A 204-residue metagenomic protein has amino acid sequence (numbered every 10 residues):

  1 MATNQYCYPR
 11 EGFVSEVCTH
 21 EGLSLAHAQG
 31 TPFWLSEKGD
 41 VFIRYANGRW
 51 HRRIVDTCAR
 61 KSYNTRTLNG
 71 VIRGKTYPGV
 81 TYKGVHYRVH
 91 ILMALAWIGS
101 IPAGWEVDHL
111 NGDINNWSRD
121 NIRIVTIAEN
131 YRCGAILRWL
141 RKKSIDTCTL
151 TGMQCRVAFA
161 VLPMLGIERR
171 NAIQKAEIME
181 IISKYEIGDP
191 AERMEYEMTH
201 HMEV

Functional and structural regions predicted by a protein language model:
M1-T3, T199-V204: Short intrinsically disordered terminal tails
A2-P78: Short helix-coil boundary/hinge micro-motifs
Q5, S62-T65, G70, W117 (+4 more regions): N-terminal cationic leader/targeting segments used for protein routing and processing
K75-Y77, A172, A191: Exposed regions on extracellular, virion, or secretory-pathway luminal proteins
K83-L165, I181-Y185, Y196-E197, H201: Short, cationic Gly/His-enriched loop motifs
G104, R170, D189-R193: Short, surface-exposed acidic
L165-A172: Charged, low-complexity interaction regions
K175, R193-E195: An acidic, glycine-rich, mixed-charge low-complexity segment common to nucleic-acid enzymes
